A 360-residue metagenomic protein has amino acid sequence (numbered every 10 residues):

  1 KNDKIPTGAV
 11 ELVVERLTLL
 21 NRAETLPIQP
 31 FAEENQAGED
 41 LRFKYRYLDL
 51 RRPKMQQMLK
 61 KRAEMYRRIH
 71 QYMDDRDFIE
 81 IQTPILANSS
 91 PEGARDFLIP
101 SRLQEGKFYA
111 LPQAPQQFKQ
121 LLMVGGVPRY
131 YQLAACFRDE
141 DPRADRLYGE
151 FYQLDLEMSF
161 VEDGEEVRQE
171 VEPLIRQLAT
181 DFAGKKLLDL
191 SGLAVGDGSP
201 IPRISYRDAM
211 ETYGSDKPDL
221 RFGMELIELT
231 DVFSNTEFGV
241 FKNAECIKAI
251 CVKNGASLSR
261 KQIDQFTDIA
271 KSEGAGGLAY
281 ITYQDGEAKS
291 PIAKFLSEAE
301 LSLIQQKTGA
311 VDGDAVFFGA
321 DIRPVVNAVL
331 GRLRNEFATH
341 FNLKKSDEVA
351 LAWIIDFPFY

Functional and structural regions predicted by a protein language model:
K1-Y360: Class II aminoacyl-tRNA synthetase catalytic cores and aaRS-like
